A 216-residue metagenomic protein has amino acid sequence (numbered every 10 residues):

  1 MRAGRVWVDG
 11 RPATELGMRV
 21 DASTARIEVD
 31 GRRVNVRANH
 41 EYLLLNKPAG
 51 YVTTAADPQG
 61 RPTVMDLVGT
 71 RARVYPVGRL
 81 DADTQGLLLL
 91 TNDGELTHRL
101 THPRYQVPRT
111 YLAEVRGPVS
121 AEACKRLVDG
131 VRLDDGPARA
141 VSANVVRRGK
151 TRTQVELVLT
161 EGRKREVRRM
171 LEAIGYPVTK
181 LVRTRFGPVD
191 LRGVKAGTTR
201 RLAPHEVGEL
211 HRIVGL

Functional and structural regions predicted by a protein language model:
M1-L216: Basic, flexible Lys/Arg- and Gly-enriched helix-loop patches that mediate nucleic-acid binding at interfaces with rRNA
